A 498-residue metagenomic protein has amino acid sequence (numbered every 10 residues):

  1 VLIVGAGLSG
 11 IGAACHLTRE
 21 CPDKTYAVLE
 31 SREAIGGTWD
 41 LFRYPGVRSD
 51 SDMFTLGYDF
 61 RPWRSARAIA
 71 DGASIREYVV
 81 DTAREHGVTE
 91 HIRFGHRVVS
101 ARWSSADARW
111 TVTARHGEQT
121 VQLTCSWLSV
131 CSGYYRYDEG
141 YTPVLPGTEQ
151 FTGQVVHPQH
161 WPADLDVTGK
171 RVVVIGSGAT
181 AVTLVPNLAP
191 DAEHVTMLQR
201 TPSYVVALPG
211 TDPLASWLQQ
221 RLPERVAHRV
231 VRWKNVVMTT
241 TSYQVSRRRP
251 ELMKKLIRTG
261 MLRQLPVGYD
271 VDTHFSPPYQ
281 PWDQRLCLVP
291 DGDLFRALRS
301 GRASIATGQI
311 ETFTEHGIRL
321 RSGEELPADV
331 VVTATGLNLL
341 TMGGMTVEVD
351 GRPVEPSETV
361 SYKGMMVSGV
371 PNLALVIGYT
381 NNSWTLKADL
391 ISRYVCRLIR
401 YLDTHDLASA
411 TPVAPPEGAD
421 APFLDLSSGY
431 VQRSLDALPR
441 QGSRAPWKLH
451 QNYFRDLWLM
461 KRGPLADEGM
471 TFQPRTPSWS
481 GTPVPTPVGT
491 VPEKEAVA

Functional and structural regions predicted by a protein language model:
L2-V4, L8, G12-V28, R32-A34 (+4 more regions): Rossmann-like dinucleotide-binding core of oxidoreductases
I3-V4, L8-I92, Q199-R200, Q264-L265 (+1 more regions): Beta1-alpha1 glycine-rich phosphate/pyrophosphate-binding loop at the start of Rossmann-like nucleotide-binding domains
V4, V98, Q122-Y135, V172-I175 (+2 more regions): Short hydrophobic core segments
L56-Y58, Q154-V155, M365-N381: Short FAD-binding loop at a beta-strand-to-alpha-helix junction that anchors the flavin cofactor in diverse
P62-D81, R93, I175, V245-K254 (+1 more regions): Short beta-strand to alpha-helix junction loop
R67-R136, T312: Feature captures the FAD/FMN-dependent oxidoreductase FAD-binding
A181, Y204-A207, A215-W217, S361 (+1 more regions): C-terminal, flexible cofactor-proximal segment of oxidoreductases
Q264-L320, E324-P327: Alpha/beta-hydrolase fold catalytic core
